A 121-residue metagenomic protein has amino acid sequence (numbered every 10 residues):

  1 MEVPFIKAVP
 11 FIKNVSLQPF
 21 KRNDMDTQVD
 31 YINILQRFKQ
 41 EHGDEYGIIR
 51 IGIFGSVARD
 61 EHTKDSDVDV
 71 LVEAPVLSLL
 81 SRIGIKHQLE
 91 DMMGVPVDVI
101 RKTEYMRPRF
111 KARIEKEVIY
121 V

Functional and structural regions predicted by a protein language model:
E2-R50, A58-K64, A74-V121: Catalytic core of pol beta-like nucleotidyltransferases
I53: Conserved histidines in hydrophobic membrane contexts and catalytic metal-binding motifs
D69-V72: Short beta-strand->loop micro-motif that forms the acidic, two-metal-ion catalytic signature in nucleotide-processing
